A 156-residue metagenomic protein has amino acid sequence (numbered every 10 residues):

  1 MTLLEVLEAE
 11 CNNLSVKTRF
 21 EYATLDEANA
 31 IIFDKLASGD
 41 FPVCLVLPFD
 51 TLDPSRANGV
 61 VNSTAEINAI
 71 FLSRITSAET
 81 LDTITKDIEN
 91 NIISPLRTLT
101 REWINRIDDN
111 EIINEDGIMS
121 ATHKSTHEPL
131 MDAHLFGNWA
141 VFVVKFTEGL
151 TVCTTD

Functional and structural regions predicted by a protein language model:
M1-E27, F33-L36, P48-D156: Charged, amphipathic alpha-helical segments and their flanking helix caps
P42-V46: A short glycine-rich, His/Asp/Glu-containing loop-to-beta-strand
